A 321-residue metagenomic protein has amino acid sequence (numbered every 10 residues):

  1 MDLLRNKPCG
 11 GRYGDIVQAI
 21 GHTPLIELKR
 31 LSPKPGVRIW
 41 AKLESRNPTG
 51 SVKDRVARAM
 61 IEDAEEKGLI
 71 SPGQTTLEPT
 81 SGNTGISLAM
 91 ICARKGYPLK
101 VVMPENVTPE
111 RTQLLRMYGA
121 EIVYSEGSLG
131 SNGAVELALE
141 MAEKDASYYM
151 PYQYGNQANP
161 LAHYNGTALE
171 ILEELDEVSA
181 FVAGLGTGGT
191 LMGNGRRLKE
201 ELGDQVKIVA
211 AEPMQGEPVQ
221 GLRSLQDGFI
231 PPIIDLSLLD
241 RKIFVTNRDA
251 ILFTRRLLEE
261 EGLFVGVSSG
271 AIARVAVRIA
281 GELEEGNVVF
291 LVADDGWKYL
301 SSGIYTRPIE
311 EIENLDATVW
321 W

Functional and structural regions predicted by a protein language model:
M1-W321: PLP-dependent amino-acid enzyme catalytic core
